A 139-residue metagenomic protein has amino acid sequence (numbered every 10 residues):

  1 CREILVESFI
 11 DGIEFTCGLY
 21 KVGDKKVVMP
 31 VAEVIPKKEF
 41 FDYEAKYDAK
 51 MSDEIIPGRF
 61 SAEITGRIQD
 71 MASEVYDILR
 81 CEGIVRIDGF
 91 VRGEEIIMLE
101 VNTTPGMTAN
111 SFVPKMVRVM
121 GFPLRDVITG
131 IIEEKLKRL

Functional and structural regions predicted by a protein language model:
C1-D70, V91, I97: Phosphate-binding site of ATP-dependent enzymes
S61-L139: ATP-dependent carboxylate activation and anion-phosphoryl transfer catalytic cores that bind Mg-ATP to form
